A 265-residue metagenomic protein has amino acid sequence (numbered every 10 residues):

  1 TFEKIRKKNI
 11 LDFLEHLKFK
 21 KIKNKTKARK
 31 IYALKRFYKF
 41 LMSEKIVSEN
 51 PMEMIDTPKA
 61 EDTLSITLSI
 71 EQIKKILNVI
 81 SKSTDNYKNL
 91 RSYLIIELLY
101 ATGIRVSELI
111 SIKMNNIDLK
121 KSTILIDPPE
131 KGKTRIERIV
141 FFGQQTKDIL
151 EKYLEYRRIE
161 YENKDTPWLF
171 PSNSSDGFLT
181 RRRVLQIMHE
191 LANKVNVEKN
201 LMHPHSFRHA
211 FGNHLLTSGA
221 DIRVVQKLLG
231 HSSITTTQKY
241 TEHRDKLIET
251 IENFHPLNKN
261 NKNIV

Functional and structural regions predicted by a protein language model:
T1-V265: Conserved catalytic core of the tyrosine transesterase superfamily
